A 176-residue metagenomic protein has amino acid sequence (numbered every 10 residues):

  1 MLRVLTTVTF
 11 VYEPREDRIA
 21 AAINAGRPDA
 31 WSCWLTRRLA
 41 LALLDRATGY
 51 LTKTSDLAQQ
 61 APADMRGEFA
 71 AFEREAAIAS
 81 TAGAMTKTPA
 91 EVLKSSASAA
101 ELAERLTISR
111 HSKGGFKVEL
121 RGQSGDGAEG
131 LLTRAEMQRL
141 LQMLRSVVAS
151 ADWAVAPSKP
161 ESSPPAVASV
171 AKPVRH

Functional and structural regions predicted by a protein language model:
M1-A20, R74-G122, A171-K172: Intrinsic, low-complexity N-terminal interaction/targeting segments
M1-T54: The feature marks the first
R27-W31, G114, S124-D126: Short acidic/polar mixed-charge low-complexity motifs
W34, S96, L131-L132: A short macromolecule-binding patch
L44, K117-S169, P173-H176: Mixed-charge, glycine-accented linear interaction segment located at domain edges/termini
T52-Q60, W153: Short, solvent-exposed secondary-structure capping/transition elements
Q59-E73: Short, charge-patterned binding micro-sites
A61-P62, K87, S158-S162: Residue-level signal for alpha-helical context at structural boundaries
